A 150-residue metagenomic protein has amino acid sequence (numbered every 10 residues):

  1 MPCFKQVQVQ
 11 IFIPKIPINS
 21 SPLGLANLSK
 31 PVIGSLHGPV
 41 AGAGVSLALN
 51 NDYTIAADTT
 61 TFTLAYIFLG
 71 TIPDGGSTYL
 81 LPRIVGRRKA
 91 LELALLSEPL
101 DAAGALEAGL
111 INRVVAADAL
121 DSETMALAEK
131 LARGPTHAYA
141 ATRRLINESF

Functional and structural regions predicted by a protein language model:
M1-G24, V40, F68-G70: Glycine- (often His-adjacent) and acidic-residue-rich active-site loop that binds/positions the CoA thioester
L23-Y139: Crotonase-fold acyl-CoA enzyme core
N147-F150: Short, intrinsically disordered, charge-balanced linker/junction segments flanking boundaries in proteins
